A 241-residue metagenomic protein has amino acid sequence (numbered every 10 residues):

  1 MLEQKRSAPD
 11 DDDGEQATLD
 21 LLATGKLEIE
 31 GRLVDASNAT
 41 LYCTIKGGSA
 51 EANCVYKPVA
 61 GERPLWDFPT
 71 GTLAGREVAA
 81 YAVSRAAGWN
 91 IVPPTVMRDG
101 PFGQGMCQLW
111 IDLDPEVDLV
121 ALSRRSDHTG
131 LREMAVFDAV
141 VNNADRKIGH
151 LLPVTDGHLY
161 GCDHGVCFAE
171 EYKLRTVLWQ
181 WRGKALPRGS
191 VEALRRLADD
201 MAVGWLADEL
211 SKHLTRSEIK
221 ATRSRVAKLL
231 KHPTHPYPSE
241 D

Functional and structural regions predicted by a protein language model:
M1-T24: Polybasic, low-complexity association/targeting segments
E3, E15, E28-E30, E51 (+10 more regions): Glutamate identity and glutamate-enriched acidic tracts
A8-P9, G14, R124, P187 (+1 more regions): Alpha-helix initiation/capping motif
Q16-L122, D127, L131-A144, I148-G149 (+1 more regions): Conserved ATP-binding subdomain of kinase catalytic cores across diverse folds
K46, P69, V154-D241: C-terminal catalytic region of ATP-dependent kinase domains
